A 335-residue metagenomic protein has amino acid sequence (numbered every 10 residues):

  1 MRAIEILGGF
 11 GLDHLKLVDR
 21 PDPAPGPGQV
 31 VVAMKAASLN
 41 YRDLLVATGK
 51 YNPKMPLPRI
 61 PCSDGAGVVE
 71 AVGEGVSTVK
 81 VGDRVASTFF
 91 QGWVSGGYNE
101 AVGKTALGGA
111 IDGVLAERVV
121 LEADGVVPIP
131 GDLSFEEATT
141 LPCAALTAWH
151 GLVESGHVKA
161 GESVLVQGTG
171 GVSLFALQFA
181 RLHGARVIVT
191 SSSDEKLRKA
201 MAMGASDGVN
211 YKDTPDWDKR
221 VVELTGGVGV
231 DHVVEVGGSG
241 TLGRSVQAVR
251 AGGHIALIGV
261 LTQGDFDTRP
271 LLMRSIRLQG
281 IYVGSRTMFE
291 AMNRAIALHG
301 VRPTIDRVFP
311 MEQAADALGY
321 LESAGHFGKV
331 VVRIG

Functional and structural regions predicted by a protein language model:
M1-G65, L121, K212, G319-S323 (+1 more regions): Short N-terminal strand-loop motif that marks the start of NAD(P)H/FAD-dependent oxidoreductase cofactor-binding domains
D22-A37, K50-V94, A110-D112, G125 (+1 more regions): Glycine-rich beta-strand-centered segment in the early N-terminal region that forms part of a ligand/cofactor-binding
A33, F90-Q167, A202: NAD(P)H dinucleotide-binding glycine-rich loop of Rossmann-like/cofactor-binding domains, especially the beta1-alpha1
V102-K104, H183, D194, M201 (+3 more regions): Glycine-rich phosphate-binding loop and adjacent beta-alpha segment of Rossmann(oid) nucleotide-cofactor-binding
V166-T169, R181-G240, R244: Adenosine-nucleotide cofactor-binding segment
S173-L174: N-terminal Rossmann-fold NAD(P) dinucleotide-binding loop
